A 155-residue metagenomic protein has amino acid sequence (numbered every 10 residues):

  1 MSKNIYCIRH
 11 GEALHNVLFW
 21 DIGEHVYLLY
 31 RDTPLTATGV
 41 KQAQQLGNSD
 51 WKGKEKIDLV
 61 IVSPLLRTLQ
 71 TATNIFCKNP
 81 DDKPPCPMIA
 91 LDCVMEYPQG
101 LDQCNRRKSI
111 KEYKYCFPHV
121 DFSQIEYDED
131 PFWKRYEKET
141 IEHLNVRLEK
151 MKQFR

Functional and structural regions predicted by a protein language model:
S2-C86, Q99, N145-L148: Active-site-proximal alpha-helix that buttresses catalytic centers in soluble enzyme cores
D21-L28, Y127-R135: Short glycine/proline-rich turn/loop motifs
D32-T36, Q103-R106, E137, I141: Flexible, glycine- and charge-enriched loops at secondary-structure boundaries
N79, F117, D121, K152-R155: Short, well-ordered alpha-helical segments in soluble proteins
M88-W133: Signature for phosphate-centric chemistry
R135-R155: A mid-sequence, solvent-exposed acidic-amphipathic segment
